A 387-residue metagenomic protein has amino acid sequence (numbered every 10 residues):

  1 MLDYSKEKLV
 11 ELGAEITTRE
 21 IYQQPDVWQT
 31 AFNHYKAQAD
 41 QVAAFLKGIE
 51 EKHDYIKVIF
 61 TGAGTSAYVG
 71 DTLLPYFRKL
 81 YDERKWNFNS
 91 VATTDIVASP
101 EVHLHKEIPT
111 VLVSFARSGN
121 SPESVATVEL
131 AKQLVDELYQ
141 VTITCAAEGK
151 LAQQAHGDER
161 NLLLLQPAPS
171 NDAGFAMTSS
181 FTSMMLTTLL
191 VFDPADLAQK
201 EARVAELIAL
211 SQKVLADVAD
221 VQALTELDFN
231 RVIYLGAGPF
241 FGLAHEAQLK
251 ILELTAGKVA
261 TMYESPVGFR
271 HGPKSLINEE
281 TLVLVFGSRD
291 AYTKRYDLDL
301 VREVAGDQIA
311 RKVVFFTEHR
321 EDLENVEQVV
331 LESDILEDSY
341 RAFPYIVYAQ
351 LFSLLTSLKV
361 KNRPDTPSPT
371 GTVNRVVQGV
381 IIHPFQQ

Functional and structural regions predicted by a protein language model:
L2-T18, P25-D26, T30, H156-R160 (+2 more regions): Phosphate-moiety recognition in structured ligand-binding domains
E7, E11, A63, I96 (+7 more regions): Hydrophobic alpha-helical scaffolding
A14-T17, Q23, F60-Y76, A244-E246 (+3 more regions): Conserved phosphate/anionic-ligand binding catalytic regions in large, soluble enzymes, centered on
R19-E20, A31-K47, H156-L282, K361-Q387: Active-site phosphate/pyrophosphate-binding segments
E20, V27-T30, P75-Y76, L130: Residue-level detector of alpha-helical secondary structure
D26-D40, E83-A92: Short coil-to-helix leader/linker segments, especially the first N-terminal amphipathic alpha-helix with its helix
K52-H53, E107, L227, N278: Short, flexible coil/linker segments at domain boundaries that flank nucleotide/cofactor-interacting
H53-A205, F286-E324, V329-S333: Glycine-rich phosphate-binding loops that contact phosphosugars or nucleotide phosphates
